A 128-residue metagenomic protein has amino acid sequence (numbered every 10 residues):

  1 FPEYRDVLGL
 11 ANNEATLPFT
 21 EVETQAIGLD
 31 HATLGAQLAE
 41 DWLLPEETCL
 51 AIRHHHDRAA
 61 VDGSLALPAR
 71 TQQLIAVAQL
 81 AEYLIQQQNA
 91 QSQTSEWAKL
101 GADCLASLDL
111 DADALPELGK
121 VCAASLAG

Functional and structural regions predicted by a protein language model:
F1-G128: Metal-dependent nucleotide-binding catalytic modules
